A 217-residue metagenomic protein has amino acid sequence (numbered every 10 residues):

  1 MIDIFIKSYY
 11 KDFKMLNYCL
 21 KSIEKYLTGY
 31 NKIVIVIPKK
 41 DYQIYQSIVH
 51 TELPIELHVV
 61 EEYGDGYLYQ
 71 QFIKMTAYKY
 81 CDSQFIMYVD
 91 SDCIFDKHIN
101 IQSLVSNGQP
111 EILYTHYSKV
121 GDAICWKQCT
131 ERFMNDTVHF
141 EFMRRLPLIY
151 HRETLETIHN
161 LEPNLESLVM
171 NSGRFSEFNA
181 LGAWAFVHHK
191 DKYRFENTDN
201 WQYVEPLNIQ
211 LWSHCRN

Functional and structural regions predicted by a protein language model:
M1-Y18: N-proximal low-complexity "stem/linker" segments adjacent to membrane-targeting elements
I6-S8, I37-K39, S213: Short beta-strand/turn micro-motifs composed of small residues that flank or help shape donor/cofactor-binding pockets
K21-Y30: Short, acidic, metal-binding catalytic loop of nucleotide-sugar glycosyltransferases
P38-Y80: Active-site-proximal specificity loops/subdomain of glycosyltransferases
I86: Short aromatic/hydrophobic "clamp" motif used to bind/position activated sugar donors
D90-I94: The conserved acidic donor/metal-binding loop of glycosyltransferases
F95-C129: Conserved donor-nucleotide/metal-binding helix-loop-beta segment in metal-dependent transferases, i.e., the alpha-helix
M134-H214: Catalytic core and acceptor-binding pocket of nucleotide-sugar-dependent glycosyltransferases
